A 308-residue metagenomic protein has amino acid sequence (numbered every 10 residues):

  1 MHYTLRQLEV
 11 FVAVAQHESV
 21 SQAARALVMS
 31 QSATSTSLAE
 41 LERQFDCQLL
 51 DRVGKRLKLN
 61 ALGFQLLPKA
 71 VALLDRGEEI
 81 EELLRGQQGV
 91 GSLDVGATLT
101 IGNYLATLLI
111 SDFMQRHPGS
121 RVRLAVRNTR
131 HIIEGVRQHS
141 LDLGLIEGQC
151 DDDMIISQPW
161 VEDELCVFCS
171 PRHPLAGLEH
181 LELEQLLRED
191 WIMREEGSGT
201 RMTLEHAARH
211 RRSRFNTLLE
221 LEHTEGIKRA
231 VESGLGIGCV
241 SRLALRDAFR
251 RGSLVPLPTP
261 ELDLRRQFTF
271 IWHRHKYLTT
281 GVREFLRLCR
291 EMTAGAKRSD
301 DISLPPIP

Functional and structural regions predicted by a protein language model:
V12-S30: Short helix-boundary/capping micro-motifs
E42-L59: A short LG(V/I)-centered, amphipathic sequence patch enriched for acidic residue(s) preceding the LG motif
V90-D153, L221, L304-P305: Central regulatory/effector-binding core of bacterial HTH transcription factors
L105, V255-S299: A late-sequence structural motif
N128-I133, R137-L141, I146-E147, T200-P256: Hydrophobic hinge/microswitch elements
D153-P159, D163, L178, E225-R274: Beta-alpha-beta core module
I155-W191: Flexible hinge/capping segments at coil-to-helix
A176, E189-R211, R242, L278-R287 (+1 more regions): Secondary-structure junction motif
